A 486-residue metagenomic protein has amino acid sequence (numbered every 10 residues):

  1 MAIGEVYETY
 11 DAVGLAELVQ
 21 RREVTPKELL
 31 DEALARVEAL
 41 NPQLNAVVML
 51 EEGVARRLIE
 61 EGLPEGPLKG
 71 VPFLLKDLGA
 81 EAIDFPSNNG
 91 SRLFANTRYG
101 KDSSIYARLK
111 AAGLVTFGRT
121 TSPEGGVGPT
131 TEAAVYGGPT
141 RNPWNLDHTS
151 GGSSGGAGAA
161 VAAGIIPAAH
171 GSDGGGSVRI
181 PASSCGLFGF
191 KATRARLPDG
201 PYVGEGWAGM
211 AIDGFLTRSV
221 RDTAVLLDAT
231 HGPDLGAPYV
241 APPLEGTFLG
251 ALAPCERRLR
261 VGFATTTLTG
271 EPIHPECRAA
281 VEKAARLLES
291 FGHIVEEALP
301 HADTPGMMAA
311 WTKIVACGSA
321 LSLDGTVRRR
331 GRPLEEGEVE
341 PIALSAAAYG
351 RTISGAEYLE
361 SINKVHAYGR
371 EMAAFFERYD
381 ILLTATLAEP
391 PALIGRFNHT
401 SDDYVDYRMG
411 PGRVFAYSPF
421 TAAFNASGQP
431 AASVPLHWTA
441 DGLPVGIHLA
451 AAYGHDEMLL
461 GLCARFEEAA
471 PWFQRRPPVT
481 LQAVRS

Functional and structural regions predicted by a protein language model:
M1-L50, S290-G292, T352, D441 (+1 more regions): An N-terminal boundary/leader segment
I3, L68-N89, A253-T265, I314-A373 (+2 more regions): Short helix-loop capping/hinge segments that flank enzyme active sites or metal/cofactor-binding pockets
E23-D31, E60, T247-G250, I273-P300 (+3 more regions): Acyltransferase
A55-A134: Acidic/His- and Gly-rich active-site-bordering loop/insert found across diverse amide/peptide-bond hydrolases
Y99-D234, N425-G446: Short glycine/serine-rich loop segments
K191-A284, A302, A470-S486: A short helix-breaking turn/cap at a secondary-structure junction
V240-P243, A392-S418: Short, surface-exposed loop/helix-turn segments at secondary-structure junctions that function as lids/hinges flanking
